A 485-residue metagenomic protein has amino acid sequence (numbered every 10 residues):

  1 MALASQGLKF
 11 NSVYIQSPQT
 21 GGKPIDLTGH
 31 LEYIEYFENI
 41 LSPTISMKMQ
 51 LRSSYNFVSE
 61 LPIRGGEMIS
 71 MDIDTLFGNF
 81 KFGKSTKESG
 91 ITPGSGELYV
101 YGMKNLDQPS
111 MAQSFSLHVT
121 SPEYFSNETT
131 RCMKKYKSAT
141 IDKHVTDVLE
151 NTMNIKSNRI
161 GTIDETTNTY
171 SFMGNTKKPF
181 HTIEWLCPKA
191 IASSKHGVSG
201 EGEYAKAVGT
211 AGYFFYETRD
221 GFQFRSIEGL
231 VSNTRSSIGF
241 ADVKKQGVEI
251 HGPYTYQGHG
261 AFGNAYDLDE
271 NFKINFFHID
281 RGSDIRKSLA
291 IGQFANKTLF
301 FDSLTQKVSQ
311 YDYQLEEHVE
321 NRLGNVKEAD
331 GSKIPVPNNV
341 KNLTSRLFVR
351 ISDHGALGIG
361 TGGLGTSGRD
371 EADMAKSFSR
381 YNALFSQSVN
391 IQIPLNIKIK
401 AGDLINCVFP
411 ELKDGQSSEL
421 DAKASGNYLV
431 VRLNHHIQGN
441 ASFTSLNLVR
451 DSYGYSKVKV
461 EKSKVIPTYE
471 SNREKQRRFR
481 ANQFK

Functional and structural regions predicted by a protein language model:
M1-S126: Assembly/oligomerization scaffold segments
K9-N11, P43-M47, E67, G94-G96 (+7 more regions): Envelope-exposed proteins and targeting segments
P18, N39, R52-S54, D74-L76 (+9 more regions): Solvent-exposed coil/turn segments that connect beta secondary-structure elements in extracytoplasmic/periplasmic
Y36-P62, K245-K485: An acidic/polar, Gly/Ser/Thr-rich interaction patch typically located in mid-to-C-terminal regions of proteins
S59, T152, C187-S194, F409: Sec/Tat-exported extracytoplasmic proteins
S114-L117, S121-E123, G161-I274, L289-I291: Short beta-strand-centered interaction patches in the first periplasmic/extracellular domains of large envelope
P122-R131, K143-G174: N-terminal export/assembly leaders
D142-T146, F180-I183: Extracytoplasmic/secreted envelope proteins and their assembly/folding machinery, especially bacterial periplasmic
